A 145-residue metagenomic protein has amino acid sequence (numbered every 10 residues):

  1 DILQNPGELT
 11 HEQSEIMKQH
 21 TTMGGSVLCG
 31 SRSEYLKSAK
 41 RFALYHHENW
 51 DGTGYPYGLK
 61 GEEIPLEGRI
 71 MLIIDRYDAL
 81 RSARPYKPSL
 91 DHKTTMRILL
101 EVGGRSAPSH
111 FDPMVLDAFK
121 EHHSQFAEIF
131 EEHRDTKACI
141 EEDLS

Functional and structural regions predicted by a protein language model:
D1-S145: Metal-dependent catalytic cores of enzymes that make or break cyclic nucleotides and related phosphoester linkages
